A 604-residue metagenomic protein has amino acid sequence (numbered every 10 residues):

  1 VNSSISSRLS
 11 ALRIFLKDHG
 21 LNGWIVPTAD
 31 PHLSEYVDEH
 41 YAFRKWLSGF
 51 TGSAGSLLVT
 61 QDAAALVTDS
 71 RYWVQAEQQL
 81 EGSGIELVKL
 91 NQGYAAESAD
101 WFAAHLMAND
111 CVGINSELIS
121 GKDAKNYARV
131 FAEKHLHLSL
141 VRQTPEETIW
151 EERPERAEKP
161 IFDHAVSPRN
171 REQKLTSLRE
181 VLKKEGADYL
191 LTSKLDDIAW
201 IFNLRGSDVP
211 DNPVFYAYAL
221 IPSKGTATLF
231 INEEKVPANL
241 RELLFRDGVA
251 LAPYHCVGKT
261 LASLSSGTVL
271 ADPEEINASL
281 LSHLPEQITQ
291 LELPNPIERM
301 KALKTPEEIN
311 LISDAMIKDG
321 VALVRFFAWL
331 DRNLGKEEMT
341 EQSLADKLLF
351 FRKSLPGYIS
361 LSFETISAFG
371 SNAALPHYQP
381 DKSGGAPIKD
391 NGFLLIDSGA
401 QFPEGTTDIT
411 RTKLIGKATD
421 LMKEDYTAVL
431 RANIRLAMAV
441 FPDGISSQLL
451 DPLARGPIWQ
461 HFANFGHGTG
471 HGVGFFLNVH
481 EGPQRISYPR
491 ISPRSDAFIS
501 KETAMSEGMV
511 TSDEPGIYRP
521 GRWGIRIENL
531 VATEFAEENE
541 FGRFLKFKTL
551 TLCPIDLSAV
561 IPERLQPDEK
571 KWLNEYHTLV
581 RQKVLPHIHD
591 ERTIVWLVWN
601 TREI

Functional and structural regions predicted by a protein language model:
V1-I604: Active-site neighborhoods and metal-handling regions in enzymes and metal-associated proteins
